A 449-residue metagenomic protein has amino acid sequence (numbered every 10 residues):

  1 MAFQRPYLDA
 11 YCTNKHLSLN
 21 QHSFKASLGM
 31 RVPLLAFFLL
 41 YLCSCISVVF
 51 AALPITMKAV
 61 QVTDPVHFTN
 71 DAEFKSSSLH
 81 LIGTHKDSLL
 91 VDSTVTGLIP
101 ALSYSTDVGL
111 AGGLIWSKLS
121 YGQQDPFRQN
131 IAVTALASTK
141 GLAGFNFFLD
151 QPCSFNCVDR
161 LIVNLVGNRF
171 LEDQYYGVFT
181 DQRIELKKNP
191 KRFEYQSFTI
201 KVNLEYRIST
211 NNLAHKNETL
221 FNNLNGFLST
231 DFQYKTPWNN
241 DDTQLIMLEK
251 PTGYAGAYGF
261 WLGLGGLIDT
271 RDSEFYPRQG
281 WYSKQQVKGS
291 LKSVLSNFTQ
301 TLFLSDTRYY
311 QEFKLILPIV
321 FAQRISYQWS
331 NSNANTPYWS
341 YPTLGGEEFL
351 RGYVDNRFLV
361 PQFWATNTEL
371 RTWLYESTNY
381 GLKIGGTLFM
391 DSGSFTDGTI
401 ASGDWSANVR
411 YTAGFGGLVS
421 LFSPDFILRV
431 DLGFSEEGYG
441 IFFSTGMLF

Functional and structural regions predicted by a protein language model:
M1-T84: Cleavable N-terminal export/targeting peptides
H85-T94, Y121-Q129, S154-R160, T210-N225 (+5 more regions): Short loop/turn motifs that connect adjacent beta-strands in outer-membrane beta-barrel proteins
S88-L98, L102-Y254, Y258, I427-R429 (+1 more regions): Gram-negative/organellar outer-membrane beta-barrel architecture
T96-L98, L110-L114, A143-F147, F198-V202 (+8 more regions): Hydrophobic, lipid-facing positions within transmembrane beta-strands of outer-membrane proteins
S117-L119, D150-P152, N203-S209, G265-D269 (+4 more regions): Transmembrane beta-barrel domains of outer membrane proteins
L119-Y121, L136-L142, S154, N168-E172 (+9 more regions): Sequence/structural signature of outer-membrane beta-barrel proteins
S229, T236-F260, I316-P318, F363 (+2 more regions): Outer-membrane beta-barrel transmembrane domain signature
L262-I384: C-terminal outer-membrane beta-barrel translocator/porin domains of Gram-negative envelope proteins and their
